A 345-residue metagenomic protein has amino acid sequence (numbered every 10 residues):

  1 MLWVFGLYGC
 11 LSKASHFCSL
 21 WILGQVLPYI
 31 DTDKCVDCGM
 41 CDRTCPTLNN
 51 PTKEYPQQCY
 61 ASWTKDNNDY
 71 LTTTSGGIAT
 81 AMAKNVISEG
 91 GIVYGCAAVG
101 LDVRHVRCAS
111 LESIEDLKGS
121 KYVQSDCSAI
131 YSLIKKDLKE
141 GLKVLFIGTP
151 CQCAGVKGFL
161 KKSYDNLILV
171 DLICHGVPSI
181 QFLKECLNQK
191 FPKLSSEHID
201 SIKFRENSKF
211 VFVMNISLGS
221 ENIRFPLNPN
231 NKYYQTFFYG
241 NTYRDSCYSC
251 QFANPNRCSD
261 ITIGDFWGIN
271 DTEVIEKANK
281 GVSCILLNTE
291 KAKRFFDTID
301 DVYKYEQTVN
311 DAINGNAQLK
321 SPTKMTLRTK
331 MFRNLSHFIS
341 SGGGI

Functional and structural regions predicted by a protein language model:
M1-G6, H16-D37, N67, S201 (+1 more regions): Ferredoxin-like iron-sulfur electron-transfer modules
L2-S15, V36-L48, T149-G155, Y243-P255: Local cysteine-cluster metal-coordination motifs and their immediate loop/turn environment, predominantly Fe-S cluster
F5-D31, G39-P56, D260-I261: Iron-sulfur cluster-binding cysteine motifs and their immediate structural context in ferredoxin-like electron-transfer
K34-E140, N310-I345: Flanking helices and flexible, charged tails adjoining ferredoxin-like Fe-S electron-transfer domains in multi-subunit
S75-G77, G100, F146-V156, G176: Gly/Ser/Thr-rich loops at beta-strand to alpha-helix junctions that form or flank small-molecule/cofactor-binding
E89-I92, F191-I345: Long, compositionally biased charged/polar accessory segments in the mid-to-C-terminal portions of proteins
G119-L169: Conserved nucleotide-cofactor-binding alpha/beta core module
I168-F191, N314-G315: Short, flexible loop segments at boundaries between secondary-structure elements
